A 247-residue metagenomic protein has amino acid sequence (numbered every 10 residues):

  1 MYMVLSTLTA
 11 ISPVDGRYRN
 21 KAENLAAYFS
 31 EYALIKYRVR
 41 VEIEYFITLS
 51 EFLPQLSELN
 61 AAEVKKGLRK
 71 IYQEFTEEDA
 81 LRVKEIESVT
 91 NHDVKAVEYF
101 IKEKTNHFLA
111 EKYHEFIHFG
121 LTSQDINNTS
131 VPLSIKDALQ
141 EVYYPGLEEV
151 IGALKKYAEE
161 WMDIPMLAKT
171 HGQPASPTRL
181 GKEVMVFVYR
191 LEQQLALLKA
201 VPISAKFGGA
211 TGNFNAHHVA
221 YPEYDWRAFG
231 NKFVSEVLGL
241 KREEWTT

Functional and structural regions predicted by a protein language model:
Y2-H217, Y221-S235, R242: A helix-coil-helix interface module used to build multimeric assemblies and to scaffold catalytic/cofactor sites
L240-T247: Amphipathic, heptad-repeat alpha-helical segments used for oligomerization and assembly
